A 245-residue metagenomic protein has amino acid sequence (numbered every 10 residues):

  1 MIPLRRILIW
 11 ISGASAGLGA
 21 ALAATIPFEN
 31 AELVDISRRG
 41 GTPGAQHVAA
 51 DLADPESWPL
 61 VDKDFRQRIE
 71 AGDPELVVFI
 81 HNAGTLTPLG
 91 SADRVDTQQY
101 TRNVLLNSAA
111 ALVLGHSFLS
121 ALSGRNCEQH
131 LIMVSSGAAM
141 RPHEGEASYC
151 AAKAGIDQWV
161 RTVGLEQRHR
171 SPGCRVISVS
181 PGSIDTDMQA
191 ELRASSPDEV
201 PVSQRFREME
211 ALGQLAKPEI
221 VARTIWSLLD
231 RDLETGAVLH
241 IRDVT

Functional and structural regions predicted by a protein language model:
S15, G19-A23: N-terminal Rossmann NAD(P)H-binding glycine-rich loop of SDR-like oxidoreductase domains
P27-P43: Conserved glycine-rich Rossmann-like NAD(P)H-binding loop of the short-chain dehydrogenase/reductase
P43-E56: Rossmann-fold cofactor-recognition segment
E75, T85-T101, S120, G145: Conserved mid-core segment of classical short-chain dehydrogenase/reductases
G115, A152: Active-site helix of classical SDR
S136: Residue(s) in the substrate-gating loop at a strand-loop-helix junction that position the organic substrate next
S178, T186, P197-T245: C-terminal helical subdomain
